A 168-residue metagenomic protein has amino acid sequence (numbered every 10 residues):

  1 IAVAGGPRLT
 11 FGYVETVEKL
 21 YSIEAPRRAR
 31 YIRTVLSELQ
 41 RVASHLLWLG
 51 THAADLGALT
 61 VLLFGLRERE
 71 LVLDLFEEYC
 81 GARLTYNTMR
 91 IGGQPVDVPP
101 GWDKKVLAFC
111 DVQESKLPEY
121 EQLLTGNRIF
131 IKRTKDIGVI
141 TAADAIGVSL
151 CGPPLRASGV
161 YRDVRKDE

Functional and structural regions predicted by a protein language model:
I1-E168: Active-site bordering "gate/hinge" segments that shape substrate access to catalytic or cofactor-binding pockets
